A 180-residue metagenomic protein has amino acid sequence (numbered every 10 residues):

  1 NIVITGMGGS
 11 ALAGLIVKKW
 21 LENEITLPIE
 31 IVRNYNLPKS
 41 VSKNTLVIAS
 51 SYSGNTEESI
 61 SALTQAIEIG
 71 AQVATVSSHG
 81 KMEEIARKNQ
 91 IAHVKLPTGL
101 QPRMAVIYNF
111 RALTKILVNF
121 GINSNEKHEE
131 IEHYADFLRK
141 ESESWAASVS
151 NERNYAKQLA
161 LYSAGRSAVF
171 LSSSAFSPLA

Functional and structural regions predicted by a protein language model:
N1, V149-Y162: A short, well-structured juxtamembrane/interface segment
N1-E143, L161: Glycine-rich phosphate-binding loops that contact phosphosugars or nucleotide phosphates
T26, A156-A180: Acidic catalytic cores of enzymes that act on phosphate-bearing nucleotides/polynucleotides
N125, E129, S150, S174-A175: A short glycine-/small-residue-rich loop at the edge of a beta-strand within enzyme catalytic domains
